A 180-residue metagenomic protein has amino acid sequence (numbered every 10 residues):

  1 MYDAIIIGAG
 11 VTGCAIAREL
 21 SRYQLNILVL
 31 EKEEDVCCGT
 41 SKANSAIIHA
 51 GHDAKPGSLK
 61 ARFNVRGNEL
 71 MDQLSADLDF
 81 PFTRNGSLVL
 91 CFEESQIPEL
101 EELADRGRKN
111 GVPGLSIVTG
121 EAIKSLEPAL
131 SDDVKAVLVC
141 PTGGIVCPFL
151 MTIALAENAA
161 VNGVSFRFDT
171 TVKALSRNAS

Functional and structural regions predicted by a protein language model:
Y2-V29: N-terminal Rossmann-like FAD-binding beta1-loop-alpha1 element of flavoenzymes
S21-A43: Glycine-rich FAD pyrophosphate-binding loop
L25, V112, V164: Short phosphate-binding/catalytic loops that engage adenosine nucleotides
E33-D35, A46, I123, L155: Short beta-to-alpha linker loops that shape the active-site pocket of alpha/beta-hydrolase fold enzymes
A46-L126: Dinucleotide-binding Rossmann-like beta1-alpha1 core, especially the glycine-rich loop that anchors the ADP
S95-P98, L126-K135, S176-S180: A short, glycine/Asx- and small/polar-enriched loop/turn that sits immediately N-terminal to a beta-strand
L138-S180: Helical element adjacent to the flavin cofactor pocket in flavoenzyme catalytic cores
